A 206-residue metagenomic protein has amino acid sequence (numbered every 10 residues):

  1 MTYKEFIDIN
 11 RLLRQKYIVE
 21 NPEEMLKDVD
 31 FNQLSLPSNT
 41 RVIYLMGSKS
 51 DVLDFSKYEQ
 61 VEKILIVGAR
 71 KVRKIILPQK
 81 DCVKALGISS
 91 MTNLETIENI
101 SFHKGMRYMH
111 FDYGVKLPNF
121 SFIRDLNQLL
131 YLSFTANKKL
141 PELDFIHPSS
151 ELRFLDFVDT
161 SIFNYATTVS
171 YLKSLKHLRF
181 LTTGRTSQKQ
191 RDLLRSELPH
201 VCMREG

Functional and structural regions predicted by a protein language model:
Y3-E95, N99-P118, F122-P141, F145-G206: Concave beta-strand-loop units of leucine-rich repeat
